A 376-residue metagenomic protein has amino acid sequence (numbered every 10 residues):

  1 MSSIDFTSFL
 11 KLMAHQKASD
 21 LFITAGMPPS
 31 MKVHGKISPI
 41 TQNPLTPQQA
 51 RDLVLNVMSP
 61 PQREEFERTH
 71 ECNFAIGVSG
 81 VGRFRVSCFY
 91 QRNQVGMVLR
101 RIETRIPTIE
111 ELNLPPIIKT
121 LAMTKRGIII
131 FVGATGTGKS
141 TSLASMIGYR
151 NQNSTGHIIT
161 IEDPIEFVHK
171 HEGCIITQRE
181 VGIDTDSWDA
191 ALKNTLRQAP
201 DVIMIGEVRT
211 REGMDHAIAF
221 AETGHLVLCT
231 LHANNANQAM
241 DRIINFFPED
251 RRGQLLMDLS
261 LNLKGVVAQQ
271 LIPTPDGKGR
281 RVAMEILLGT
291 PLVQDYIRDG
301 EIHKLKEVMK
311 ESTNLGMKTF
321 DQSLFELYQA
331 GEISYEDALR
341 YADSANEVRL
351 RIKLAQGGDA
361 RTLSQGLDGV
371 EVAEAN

Functional and structural regions predicted by a protein language model:
M1-N376: Short, flexible helix-loop junctions that flank or precede catalytic/ligand sites
